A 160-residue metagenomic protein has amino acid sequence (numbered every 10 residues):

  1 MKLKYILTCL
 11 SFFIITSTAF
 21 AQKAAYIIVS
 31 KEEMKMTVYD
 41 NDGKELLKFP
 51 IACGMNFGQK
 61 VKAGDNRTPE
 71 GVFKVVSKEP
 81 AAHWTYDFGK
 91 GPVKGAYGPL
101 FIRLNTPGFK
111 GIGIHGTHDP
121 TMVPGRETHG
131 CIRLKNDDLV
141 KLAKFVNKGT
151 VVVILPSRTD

Functional and structural regions predicted by a protein language model:
M1-L7: Bacterial N-terminal signal peptides that target proteins for export
T8-T16: Bacterial N-terminal signal peptides
S17-A21: Sec/Tat signal peptide C-region and signal peptidase I cleavage site
Q22, A63-D65, A81-D160: Exported/periplasmic cell-wall-interacting domains
Q22-A63, E70, I154-D160: Intrinsically disordered, low-complexity, Pro/Ser/Thr/Asn/Gly/Ala-rich spacer/linker segments adjacent to signal
L47-F49, F73, K110-I112: Short beta-strand segments
F73-K74, V152: Generic structural signal for buried aliphatic residues
